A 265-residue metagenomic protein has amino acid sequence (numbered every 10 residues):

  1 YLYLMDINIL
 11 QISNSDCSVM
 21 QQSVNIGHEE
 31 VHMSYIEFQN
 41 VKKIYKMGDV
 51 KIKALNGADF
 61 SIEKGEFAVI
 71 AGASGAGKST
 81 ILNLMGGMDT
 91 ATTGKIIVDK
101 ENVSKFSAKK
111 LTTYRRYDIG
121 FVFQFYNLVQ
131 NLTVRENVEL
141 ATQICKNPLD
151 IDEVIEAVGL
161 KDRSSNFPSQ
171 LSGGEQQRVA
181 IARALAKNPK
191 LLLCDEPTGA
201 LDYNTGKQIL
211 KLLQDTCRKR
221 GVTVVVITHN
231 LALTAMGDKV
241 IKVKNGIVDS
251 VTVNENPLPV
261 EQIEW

Functional and structural regions predicted by a protein language model:
L2-L4: Short hydrophobic targeting helices and cationic amphipathic motifs that mediate membrane/organellar targeting
Q22-S23: Cationic, low-complexity basic patches in intrinsically disordered or flexible, solvent-exposed regions
E30-H32: Short, intrinsically disordered, charge-balanced linker/junction segments flanking boundaries in proteins
Y35-K242: ABC family nucleotide-binding domain
I247-W265: Conserved beta-strand-loop-alpha-helix hinge in the C-terminal portion of ABC ATPase nucleotide-binding domains
